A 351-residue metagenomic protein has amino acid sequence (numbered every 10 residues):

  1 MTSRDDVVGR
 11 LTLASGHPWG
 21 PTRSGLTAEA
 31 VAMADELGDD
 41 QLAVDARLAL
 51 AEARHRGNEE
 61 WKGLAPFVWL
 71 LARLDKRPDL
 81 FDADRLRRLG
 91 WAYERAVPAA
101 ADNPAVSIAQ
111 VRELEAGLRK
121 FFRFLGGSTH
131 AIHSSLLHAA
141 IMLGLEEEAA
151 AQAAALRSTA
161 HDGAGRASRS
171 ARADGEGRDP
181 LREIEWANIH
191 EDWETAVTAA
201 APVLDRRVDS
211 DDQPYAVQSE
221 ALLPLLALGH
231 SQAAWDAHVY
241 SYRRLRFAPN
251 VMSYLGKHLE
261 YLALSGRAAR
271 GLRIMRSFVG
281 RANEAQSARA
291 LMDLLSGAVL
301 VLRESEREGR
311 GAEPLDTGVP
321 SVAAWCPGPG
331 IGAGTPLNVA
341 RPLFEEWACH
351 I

Functional and structural regions predicted by a protein language model:
M1-L11, R23-S24, A43-D45, R88-Y93 (+6 more regions): Generic helix N-cap/helix-start motif at coil->alpha-helix transitions
V8-G16, E29-A32, Q41-E59, D84-A100 (+2 more regions): Non-membrane alpha-helical segments in proteins
G16-E29, N58-R73, A101-G117, A140-T159 (+3 more regions): Helix-turn-helix repeat elements of alpha-solenoid scaffolds
A32-D39, L71-L80, G117-G127, A154-D174 (+3 more regions): Solenoid-like repeat scaffolds
K62-D75, V239, A268-E284, A312-P320 (+1 more regions): TPR/TPR-like (Sel1-like) alpha-helical repeat modules
G175-A285: A compositional/structural signature marking long, glycine- and acidic/polar-rich segments with frequent tryptophans
A282-I351: C-terminal non-catalytic interaction modules
